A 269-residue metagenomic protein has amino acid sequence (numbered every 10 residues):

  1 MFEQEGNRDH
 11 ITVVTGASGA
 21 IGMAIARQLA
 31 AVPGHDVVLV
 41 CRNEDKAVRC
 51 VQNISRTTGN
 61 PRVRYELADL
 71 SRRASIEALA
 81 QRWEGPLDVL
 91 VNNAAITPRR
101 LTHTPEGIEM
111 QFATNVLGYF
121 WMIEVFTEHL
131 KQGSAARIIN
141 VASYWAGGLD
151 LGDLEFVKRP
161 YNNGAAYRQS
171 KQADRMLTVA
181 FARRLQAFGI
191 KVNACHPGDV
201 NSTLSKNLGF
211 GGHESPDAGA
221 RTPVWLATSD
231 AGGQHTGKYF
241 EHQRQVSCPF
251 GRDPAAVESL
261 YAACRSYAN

Functional and structural regions predicted by a protein language model:
F2-C41: Canonical Rossmann dinucleotide-binding motif of NAD(H)/NADP(H)-dependent dehydrogenases/reductases, specifically
I11-V14, P86-V91: Conserved hydrophobic beta-strands of the Rossmann-like cofactor-binding core in SDR/related NAD(P)H-dependent
V40, E66, I139, F188-N193 (+1 more regions): Rossmann-like NAD(H)/NADP(H) cofactor-binding core
E44-D45, E66-A78: The beta1-alpha1 cofactor-binding region of Rossmann-like NAD(H)/NADP(H)-dependent oxidoreductases
A95-P105, E109-F112, K131, A135-F188 (+1 more regions): Catalytic loop of short-chain dehydrogenase/reductase
I123-E124, V179: A short, exposed helix-loop element centered on a Lys and neighboring polar residues
A194, G211-A262, S266: C-terminal helical subdomain
